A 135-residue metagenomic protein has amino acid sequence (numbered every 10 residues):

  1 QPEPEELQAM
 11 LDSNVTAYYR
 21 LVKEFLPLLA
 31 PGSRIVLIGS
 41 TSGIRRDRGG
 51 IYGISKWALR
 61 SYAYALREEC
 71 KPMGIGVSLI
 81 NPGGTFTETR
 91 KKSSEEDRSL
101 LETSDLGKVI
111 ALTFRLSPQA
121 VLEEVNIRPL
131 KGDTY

Functional and structural regions predicted by a protein language model:
E3-Y19, V36, L59: Catalytic Tyr-X3-Lys loop
L11, V15, G49-W57, S99-L100: Short-chain dehydrogenase/reductase
S13-S33, E68: Amphipathic alpha-helical dimer-interface segment in Rossmann-like NAD(P)H-dependent oxidoreductases
T16-Y19, K56-Y64, E68, I75 (+1 more regions): Conserved active-site helix of classical SDR/Rossmann-fold NAD(P)-dependent CH-OH oxidoreductases
R34-A58, Y64, E68-K71, G84: Catalytic loop of short-chain dehydrogenase/reductase
S40-G43, L79-F86, P129-K131: PG/GG-rich flexible active-site loop of Rossmann-like NAD(P)H-dependent oxidoreductases, especially the SDR superfamily
R48, I75, L79-S93: Short beta-loop-alpha junction of Rossmann-like oxidoreductase domains
L79-I80, E95-Y135: C-terminal helical subdomain
